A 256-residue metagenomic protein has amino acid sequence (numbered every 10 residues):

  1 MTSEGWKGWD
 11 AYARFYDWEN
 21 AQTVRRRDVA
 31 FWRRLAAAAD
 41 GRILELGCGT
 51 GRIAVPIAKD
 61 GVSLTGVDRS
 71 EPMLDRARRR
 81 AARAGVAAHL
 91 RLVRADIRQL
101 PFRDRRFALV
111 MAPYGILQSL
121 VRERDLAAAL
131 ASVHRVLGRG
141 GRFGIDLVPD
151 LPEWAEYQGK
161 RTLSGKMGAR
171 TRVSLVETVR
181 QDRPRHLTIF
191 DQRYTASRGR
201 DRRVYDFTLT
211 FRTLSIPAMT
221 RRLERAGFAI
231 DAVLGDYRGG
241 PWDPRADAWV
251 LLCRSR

Functional and structural regions predicted by a protein language model:
M1-G41, R52: Conserved class I S-adenosyl-L-methionine
G47-G51: Class I SAM-dependent methyltransferase "Motif I" SAM/SAH-binding loop
V55-Q99: Class I SAM-dependent methyltransferase SAM/SAH-binding core
L100-L109: A short acidic, Gly/Pro-enriched loop at the edge of an enzyme's catalytic core that lines a small-molecule cofactor
A108-R124: A short SAM/SAH-binding and catalytic strip from SAM-dependent methyltransferases
D125-R139: A short glycine-rich, Lys/Arg-flanked "PGG" loop and its adjoining helix->strand segment in the class I
G144-R221: SAM-dependent methyltransferase
T210-R256: C-terminal lobe and adjacent flexible extensions of AdoMet/dcAdoMet transferase-like proteins
